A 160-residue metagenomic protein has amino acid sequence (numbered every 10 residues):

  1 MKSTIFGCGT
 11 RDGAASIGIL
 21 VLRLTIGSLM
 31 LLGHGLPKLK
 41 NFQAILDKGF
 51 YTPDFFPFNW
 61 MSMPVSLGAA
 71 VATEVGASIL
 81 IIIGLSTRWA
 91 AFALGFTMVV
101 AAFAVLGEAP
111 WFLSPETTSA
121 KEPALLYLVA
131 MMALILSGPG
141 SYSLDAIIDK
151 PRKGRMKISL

Functional and structural regions predicted by a protein language model:
M1-N41, W60-A72, G76, I83-L160: Extended, low-polarity transmembrane helix blocks
I45-S62: Perimembrane loop-to-helix junctions flanking transmembrane segments
L46-K48, L80, P151: Alpha-helix boundary/capping detector
